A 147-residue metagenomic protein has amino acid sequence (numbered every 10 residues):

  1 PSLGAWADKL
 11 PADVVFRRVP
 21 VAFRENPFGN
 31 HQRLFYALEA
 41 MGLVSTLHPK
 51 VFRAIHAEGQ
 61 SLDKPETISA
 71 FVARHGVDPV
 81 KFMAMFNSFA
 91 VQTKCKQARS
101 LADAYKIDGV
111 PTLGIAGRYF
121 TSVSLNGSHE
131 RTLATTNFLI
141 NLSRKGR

Functional and structural regions predicted by a protein language model:
P1-A5, A73-R147: C-terminal cap of thioredoxin/glutaredoxin-like
P1-T67, L139-G146: Structural alpha/beta surface segment adjacent to cysteine/selenocysteine redox centers across thiol/disulfide enzymes
L34, T67-I68, F82, T132: Hydrophobic/aromatic residues in well-formed alpha-helices
Y36, A70, S100: Surface-exposed charge patches
